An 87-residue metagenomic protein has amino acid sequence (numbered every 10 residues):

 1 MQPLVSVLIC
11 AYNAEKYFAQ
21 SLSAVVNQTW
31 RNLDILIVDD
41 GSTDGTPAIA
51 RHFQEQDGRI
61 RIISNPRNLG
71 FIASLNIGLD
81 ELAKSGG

Functional and structural regions predicted by a protein language model:
M1-N27: N-proximal low-complexity "stem/linker" segments adjacent to membrane-targeting elements
Q2, W30-N32, D57-G58, L82-G87: Active-site acidic short loop of glycosyltransferases
S6, A11, S21, G41-S42 (+3 more regions): Small-residue (primarily alanine) positions within well-ordered alpha-helices, especially packing/interaction faces
Y12, Y17, W30-L33, I60 (+1 more regions): Conserved hydrophobic/aromatic "anchor" residues that stabilize well-ordered secondary structure elements
L22-I63: Acidic donor-binding segment of Leloir-type glycosyltransferases
V26, I72-G87: Active-site nucleotide-sugar/metal-binding loop of Leloir-type enzymes
N68: Walker A (P-loop) phosphate-binding loop of P-loop NTPases
